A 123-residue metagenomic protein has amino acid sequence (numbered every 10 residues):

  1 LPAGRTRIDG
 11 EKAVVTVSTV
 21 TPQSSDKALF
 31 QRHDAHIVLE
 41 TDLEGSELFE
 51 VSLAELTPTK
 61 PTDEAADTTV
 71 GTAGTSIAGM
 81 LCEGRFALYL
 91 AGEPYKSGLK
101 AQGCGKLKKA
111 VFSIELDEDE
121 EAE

Functional and structural regions predicted by a protein language model:
L1, R5-D9, A65-G74, L88-L90 (+2 more regions): Domain-scale activation on soluble regions of proteins
V15-A35, L43-P58, A91: Conserved short histidine dyad/triad with adjacent acidic residue
S18-D34, D63-T75, K96: Short acidic (Asp/Glu) patches
D34-L48, L53-E55, T62-G71, M80 (+1 more regions): Short, conserved beta-strand element in jelly-roll/cupin
L39, F86-L88, C104-E121: A short hydrophobic beta-strand segment most commonly corresponding to one strand of the jelly-roll/cupin
E55-T57, Y95, C104: Short, surface-exposed beta-strand-loop junctions and turns on beta-sheet-rich folds
M80-L99: Conserved metal-binding segment of the jelly-roll/cupin
